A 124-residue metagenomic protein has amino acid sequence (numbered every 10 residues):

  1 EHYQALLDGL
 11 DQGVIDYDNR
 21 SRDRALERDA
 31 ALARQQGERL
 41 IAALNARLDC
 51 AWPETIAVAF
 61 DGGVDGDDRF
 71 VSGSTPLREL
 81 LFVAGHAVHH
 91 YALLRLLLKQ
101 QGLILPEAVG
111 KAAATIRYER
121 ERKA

Functional and structural regions predicted by a protein language model:
E1-C50: Conserved alpha-helical segments that form or flank metal/cofactor-binding pockets of metalloenzymes
E1-N19, D68-G110: Short, contiguous alpha-helical
E27-R28, V64-V71, R117-E121: Short, solvent-exposed polar/charged micro-motifs at secondary-structure junctions
A33-Q35, L98-Q100, E121-K123: Generic alpha-helical propensity signal that fires on short helical segments and nearby coil/disordered stretches
E38, L77, L94, I116-E121: Short, intrinsically disordered low-complexity segments
N45-E79, V109-K111: Acidic interhelical loop/turn segments
G102-A124: C-terminal end-helix/capping segment
